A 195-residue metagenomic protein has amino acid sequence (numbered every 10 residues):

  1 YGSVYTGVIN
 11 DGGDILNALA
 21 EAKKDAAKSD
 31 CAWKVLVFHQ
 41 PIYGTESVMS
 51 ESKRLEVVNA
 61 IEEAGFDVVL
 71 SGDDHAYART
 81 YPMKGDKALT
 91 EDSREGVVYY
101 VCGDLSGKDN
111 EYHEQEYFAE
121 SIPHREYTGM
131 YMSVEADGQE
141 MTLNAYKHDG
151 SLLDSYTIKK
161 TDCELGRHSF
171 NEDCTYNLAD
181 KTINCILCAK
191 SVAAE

Functional and structural regions predicted by a protein language model:
Y1-D11, E164-H168: Short intrinsically disordered, low-complexity coil segments enriched in acidic
G2-V4, P41, D104-L105: Active-site beta-loop-alpha junctions enriched in small/polar residues
G7, N144, N184-I186: Beta-strand residues in well-ordered beta-sheet regions across diverse protein folds
G7-V98, M132: His/acidic metal-ligating clusters that form di-metal
F38-P41, D73-D74, Y146, H168 (+2 more regions): Short, well-ordered beta-to-alpha junction loops that form the rim of enzyme active sites and present histidine/acidic
A78, P82-T161: Binuclear metal-dependent phosphoesterase catalytic core
D162-E195: Thrombospondin type-1
